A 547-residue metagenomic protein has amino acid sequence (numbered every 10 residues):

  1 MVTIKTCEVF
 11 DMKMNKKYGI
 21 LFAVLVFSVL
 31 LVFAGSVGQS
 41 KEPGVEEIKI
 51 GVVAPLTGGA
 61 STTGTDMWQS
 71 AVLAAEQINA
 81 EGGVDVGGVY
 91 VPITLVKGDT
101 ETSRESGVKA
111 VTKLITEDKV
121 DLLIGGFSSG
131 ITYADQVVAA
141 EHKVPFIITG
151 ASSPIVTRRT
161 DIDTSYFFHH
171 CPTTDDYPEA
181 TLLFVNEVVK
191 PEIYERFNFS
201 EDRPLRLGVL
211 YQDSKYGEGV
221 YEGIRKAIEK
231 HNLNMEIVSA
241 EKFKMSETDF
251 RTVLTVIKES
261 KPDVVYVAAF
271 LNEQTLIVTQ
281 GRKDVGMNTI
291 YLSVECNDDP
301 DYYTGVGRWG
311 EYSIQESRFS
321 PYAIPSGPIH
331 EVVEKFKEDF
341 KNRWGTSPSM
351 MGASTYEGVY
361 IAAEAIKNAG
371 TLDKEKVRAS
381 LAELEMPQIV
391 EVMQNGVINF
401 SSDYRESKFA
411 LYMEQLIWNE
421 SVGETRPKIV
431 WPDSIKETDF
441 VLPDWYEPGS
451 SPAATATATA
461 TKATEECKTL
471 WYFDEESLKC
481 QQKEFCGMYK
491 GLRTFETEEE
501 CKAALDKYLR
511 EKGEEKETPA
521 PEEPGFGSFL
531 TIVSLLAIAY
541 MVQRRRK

Functional and structural regions predicted by a protein language model:
M1-P43, A453-T461, G513-K547: Secretory targeting signatures
K41, V45, T62-Q69, V84-D161 (+5 more regions): Beta-alpha junction/loop-to-helix N-cap segments that form part of ligand/metal-binding clefts
I48, V256, T304, E311 (+1 more regions): Solvent-exposed, acidic/polar segments of extracytosolic/periplasmic ligand-binding ectodomains
G51-V72, D99-R104, F127-S128, L210-G219 (+2 more regions): Extracytoplasmic "Venus flytrap"
V52, L114-F127, P145-T149, L207-Y211 (+5 more regions): Periplasmic-binding protein-like
V120-V238, G286, I290-E316: Extracytoplasmic ligand/sensor domains, especially the bilobed periplasmic-binding protein
T164, G281-Y356, P427-D433, E437 (+1 more regions): Extracellular/periplasmic periplasmic-binding protein-like sensory domains
A454-E515: Extracellular/cell-surface secretome signature
